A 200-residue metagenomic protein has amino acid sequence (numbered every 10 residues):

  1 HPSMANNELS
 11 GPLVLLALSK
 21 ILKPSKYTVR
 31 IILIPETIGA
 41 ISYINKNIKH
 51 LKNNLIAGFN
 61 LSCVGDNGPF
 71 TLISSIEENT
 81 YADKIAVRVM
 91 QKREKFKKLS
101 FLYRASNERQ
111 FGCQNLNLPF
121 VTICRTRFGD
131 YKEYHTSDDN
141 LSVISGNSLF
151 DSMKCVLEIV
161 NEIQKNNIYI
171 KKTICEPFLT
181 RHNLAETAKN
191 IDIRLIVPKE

Functional and structural regions predicted by a protein language model:
H1-D83, R93-C113: Acidic/histidine-rich catalytic neighborhood of metal-dependent amide-processing enzymes
S74-D192: Active-site-adjacent substrate-binding region of metalloamidase/peptidase-like peptide-processing proteins
I193-E200: Long, charge-rich, low-complexity alpha-helical segments
